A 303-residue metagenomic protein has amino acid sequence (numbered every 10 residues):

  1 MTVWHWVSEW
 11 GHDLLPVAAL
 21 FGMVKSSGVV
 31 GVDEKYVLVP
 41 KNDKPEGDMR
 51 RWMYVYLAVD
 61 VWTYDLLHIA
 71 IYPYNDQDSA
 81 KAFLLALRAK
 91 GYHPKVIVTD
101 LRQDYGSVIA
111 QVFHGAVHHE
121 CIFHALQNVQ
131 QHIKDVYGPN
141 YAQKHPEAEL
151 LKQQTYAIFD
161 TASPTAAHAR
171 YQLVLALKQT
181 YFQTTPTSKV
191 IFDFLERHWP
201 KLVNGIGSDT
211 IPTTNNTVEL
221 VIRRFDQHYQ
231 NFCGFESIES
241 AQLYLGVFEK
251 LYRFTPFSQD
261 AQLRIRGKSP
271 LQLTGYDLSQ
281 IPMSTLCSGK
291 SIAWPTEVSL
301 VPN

Functional and structural regions predicted by a protein language model:
M1-W4, T99, N216-E219, Q242: An alpha-helix initiation/capping motif
T2-V96, Q103, S107-V108: RNase H-like nuclease fold core
P40-M49, P139-P146, P164, L263 (+1 more regions): Intrinsically disordered, low-complexity coil segments
Y56-V59, G106, I222, L245 (+1 more regions): Short, hydrophobic, well-ordered secondary-structure elements
P73, Q77, H119, I238: Flexible, glycine- and charge-enriched loops at secondary-structure boundaries
S79, L101, S240-Y244: Short amphipathic alpha-helical segments
V96-V98, Y105-S237, P256, P302: Extended amphipathic alpha-helical interaction segments
Q227-N303: Basic, amphipathic alpha-helical segments enriched in Lys/Arg and hydrophobic/aromatic residues
